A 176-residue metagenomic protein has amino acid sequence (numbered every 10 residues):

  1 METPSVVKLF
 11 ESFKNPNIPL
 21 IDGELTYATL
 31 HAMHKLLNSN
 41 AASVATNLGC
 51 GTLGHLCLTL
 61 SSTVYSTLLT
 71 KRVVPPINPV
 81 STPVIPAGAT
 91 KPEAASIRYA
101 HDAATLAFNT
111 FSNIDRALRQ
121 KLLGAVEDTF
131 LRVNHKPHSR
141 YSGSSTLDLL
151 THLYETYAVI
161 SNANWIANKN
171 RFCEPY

Functional and structural regions predicted by a protein language model:
E2-Q120, D128-F130: Hotspots on structured nucleic-acid-binding interfaces, especially in canonical RNA/DNA-binding domains
V84-Y176: Alpha-helical oligomerization/assembly modules used to build nucleoprotein complexes
